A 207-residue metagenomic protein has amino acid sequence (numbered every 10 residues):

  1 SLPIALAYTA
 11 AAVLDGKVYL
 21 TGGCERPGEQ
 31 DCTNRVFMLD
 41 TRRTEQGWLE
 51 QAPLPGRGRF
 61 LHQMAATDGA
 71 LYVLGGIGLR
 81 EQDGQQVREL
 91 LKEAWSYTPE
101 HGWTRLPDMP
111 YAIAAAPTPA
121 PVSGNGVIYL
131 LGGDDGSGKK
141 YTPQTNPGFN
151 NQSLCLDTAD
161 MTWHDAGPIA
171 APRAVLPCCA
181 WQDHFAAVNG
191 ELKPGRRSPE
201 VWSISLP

Functional and structural regions predicted by a protein language model:
S1-P207: Kelch-like beta-propeller repeat domains
